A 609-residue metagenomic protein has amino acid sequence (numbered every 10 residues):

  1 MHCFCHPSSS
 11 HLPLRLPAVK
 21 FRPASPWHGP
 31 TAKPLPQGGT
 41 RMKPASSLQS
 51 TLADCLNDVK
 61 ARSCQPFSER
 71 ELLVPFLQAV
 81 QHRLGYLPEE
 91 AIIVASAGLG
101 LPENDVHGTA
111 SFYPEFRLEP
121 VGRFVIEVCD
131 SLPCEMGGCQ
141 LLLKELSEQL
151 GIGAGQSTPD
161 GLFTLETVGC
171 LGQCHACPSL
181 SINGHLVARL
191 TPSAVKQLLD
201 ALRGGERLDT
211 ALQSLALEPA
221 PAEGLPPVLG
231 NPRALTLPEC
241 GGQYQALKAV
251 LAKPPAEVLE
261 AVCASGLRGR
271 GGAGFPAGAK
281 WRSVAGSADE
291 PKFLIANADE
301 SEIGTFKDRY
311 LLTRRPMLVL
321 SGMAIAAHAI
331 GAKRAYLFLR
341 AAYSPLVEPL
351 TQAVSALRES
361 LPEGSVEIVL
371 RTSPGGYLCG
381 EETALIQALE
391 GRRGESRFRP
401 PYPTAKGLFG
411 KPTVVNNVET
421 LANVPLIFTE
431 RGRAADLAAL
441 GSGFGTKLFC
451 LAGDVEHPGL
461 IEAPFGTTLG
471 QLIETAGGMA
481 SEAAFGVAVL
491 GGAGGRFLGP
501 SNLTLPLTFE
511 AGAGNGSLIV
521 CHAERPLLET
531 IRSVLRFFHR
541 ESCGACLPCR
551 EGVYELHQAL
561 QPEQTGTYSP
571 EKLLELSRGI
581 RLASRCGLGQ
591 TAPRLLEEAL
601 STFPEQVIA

Functional and structural regions predicted by a protein language model:
C3-C5: Cysteine-centered motifs
S8-S10, S25: Serine residues within intrinsically disordered or low-complexity segments
L14-L16, Q37: Compositionally biased, low-complexity intrinsically disordered regions
F21, W27-H28, P34-A609: Feature of Fe-S/electron-transfer and energy-metabolism proteins that preferentially highlights extended coupling
